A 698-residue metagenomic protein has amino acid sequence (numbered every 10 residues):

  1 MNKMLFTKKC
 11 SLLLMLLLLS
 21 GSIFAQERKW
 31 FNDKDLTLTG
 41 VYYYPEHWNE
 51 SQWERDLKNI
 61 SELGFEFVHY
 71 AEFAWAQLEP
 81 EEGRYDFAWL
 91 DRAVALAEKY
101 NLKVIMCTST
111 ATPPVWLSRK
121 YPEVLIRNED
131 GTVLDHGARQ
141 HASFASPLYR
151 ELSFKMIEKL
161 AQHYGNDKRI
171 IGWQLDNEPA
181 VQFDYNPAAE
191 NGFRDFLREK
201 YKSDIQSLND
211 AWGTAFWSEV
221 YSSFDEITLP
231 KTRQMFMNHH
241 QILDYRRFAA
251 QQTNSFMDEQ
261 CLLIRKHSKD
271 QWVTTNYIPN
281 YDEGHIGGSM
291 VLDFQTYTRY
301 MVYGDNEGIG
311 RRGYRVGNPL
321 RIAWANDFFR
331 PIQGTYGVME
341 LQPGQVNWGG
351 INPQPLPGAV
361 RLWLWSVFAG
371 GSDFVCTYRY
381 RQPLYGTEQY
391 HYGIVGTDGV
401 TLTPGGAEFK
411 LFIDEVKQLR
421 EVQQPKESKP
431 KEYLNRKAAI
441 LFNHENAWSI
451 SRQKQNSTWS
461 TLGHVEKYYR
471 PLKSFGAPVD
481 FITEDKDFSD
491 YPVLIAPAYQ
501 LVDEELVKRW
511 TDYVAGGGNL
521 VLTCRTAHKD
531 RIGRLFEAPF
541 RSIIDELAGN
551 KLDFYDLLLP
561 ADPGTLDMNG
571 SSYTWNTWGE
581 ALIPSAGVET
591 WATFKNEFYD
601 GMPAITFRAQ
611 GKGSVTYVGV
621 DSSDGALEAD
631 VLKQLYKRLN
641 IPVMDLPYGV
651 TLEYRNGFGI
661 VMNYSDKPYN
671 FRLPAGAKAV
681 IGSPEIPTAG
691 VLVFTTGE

Functional and structural regions predicted by a protein language model:
A25-F67, P80, A95-K99, K103 (+1 more regions): N-terminal carbohydrate-binding accessory modules
N32-L38, H69-E72, L78-G83, A88 (+4 more regions): Aromatic- and acidic-residue-enriched carbohydrate-binding clefts of CAZyme catalytic domains
L38-N49, A71-A88, D135-F154, E178-F183 (+6 more regions): The substrate-binding groove and active-site-proximal loops of carbohydrate-active enzymes, especially glycoside
H47-E62, S153-K159, Y277-G288, L356-L364: Short, acidic/polar
E54-L134, E158-A161, E259-H267, Q500-L501: Aromatic-lined substrate-binding rim segments of carbohydrate-active enzymes
L134-W324: Polysaccharide-binding and catalytic clefts of secreted carbohydrate-active enzymes
F224-I227, Y300-M301, I309-E698: Carbohydrate-binding surfaces of carbohydrate-active enzymes
